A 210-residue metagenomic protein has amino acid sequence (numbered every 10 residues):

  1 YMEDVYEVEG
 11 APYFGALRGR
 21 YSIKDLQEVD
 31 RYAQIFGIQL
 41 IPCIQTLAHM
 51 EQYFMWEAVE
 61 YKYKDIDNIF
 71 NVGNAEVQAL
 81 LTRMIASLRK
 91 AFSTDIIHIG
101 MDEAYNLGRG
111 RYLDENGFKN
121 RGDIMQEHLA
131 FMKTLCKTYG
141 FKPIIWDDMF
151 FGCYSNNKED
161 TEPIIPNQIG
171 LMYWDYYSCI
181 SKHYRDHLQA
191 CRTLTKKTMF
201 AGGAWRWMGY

Functional and structural regions predicted by a protein language model:
Y1-D147, G170: Substrate-binding cleft of carbohydrate-active enzyme catalytic domains
Y1-V5, H98, D102-Y105, Y154-E162 (+1 more regions): Short, composition-biased local secondary-structure segments
Q27-I35, R89-S93, D160-P166, D186-K197: Acidic (Asp/Glu)-rich catalytic clusters
L40-C43, C136, C153, C179 (+1 more regions): Generic recognition of cysteine residues
G100-D102, W174, G203: Generic beta-structure capping elements
Y105-L107, Q168, R192-Y210: Active-site clefts of carbohydrate-active enzymes
I144-H187, W207-Y210: Substrate-binding cleft/loops of secretory-pathway carbohydrate-active enzymes
